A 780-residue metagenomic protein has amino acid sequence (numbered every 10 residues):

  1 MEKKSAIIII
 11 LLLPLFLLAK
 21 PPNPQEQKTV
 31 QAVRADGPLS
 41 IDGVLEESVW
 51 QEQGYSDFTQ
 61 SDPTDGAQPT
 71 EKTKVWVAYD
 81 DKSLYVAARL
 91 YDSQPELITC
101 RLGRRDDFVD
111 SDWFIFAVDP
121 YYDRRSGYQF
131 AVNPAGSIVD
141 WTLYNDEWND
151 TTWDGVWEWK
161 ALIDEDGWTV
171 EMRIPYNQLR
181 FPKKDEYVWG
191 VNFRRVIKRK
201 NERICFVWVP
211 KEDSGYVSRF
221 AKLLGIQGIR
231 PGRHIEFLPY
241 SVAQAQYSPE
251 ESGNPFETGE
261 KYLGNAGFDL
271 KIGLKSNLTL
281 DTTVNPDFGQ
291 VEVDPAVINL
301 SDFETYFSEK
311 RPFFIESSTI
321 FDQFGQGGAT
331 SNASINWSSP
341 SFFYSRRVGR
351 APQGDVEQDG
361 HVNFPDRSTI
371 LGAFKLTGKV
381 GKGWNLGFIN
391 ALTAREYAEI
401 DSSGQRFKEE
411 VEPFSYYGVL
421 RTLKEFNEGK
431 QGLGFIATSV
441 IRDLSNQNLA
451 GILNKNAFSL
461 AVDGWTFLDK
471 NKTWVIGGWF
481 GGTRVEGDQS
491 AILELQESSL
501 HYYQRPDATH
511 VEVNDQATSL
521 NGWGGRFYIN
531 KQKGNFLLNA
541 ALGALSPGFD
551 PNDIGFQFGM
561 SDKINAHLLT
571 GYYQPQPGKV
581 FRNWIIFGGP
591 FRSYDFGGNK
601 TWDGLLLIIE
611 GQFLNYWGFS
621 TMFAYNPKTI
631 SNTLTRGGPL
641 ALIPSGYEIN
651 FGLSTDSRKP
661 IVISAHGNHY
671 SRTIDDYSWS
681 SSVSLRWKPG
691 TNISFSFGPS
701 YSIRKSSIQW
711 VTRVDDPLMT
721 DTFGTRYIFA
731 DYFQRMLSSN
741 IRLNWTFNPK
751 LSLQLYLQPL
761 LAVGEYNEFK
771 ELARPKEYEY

Functional and structural regions predicted by a protein language model:
K3-L11: Sec-dependent signal peptide recognition, specifically the positively charged N-region followed immediately by
I10-A19: Hydrophobic h-region of N-terminal signal peptides that target proteins for export in Gram-negative bacteria
A19-E425, F435: Structural preference for beta-rich elements and adjacent junctions enriched in aromatics
G37, K82, D92, R124 (+12 more regions): Short coil turns and loop connectors of transmembrane beta-barrels in diderm outer membranes and organellar homologs
Y85, Q94-P95, R199-K200, Q246-S248 (+13 more regions): Flexible loop/turn segments at secondary-structure boundaries
R230-D281, T393, Y417-V511, Q576 (+4 more regions): Surface-exposed extracellular loop regions of Gram-negative outer-membrane beta-barrel proteins
E257-T258, S301, F364, R406-P413 (+7 more regions): Alpha-helix capping and helix-loop boundary segments enriched in small/acidic/polar residues
T369-L371, T377, D469, T473-Y780: Exposed, low-structure sequence patches enriched in small/polar residues
